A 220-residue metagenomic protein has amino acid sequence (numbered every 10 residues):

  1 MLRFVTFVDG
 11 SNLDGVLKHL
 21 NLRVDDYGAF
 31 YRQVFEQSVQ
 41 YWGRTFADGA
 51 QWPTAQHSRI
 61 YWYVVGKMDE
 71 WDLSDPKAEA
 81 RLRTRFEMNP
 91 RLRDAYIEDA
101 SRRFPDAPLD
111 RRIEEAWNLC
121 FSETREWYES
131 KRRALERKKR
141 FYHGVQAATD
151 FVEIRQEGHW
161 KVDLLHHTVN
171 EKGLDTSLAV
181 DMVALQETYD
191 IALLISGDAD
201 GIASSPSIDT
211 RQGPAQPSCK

Functional and structural regions predicted by a protein language model:
M1-H167: Domain-level signal for Mg2+-assisted phosphodiester chemistry and nucleotide/NA-binding surfaces in nucleic-acid
K131, K139-H143, A147-K220: Nuclease catalytic cores that cleave nucleic-acid phosphodiester bonds, predominantly acidic two-metal-ion
